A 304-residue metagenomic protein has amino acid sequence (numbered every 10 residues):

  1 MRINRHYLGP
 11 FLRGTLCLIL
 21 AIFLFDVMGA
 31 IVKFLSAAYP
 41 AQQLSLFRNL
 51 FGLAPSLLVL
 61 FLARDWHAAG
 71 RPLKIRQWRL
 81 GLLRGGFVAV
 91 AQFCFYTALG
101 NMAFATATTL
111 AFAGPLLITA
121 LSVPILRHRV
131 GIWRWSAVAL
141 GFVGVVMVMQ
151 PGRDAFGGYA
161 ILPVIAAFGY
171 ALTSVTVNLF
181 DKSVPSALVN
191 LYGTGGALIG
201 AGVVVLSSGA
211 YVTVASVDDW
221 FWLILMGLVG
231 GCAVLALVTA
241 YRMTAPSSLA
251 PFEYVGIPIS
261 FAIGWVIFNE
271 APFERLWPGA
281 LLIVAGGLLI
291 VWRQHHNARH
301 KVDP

Functional and structural regions predicted by a protein language model:
R2-R5, L53-R76, V143-A155, A197-D219 (+2 more regions): Membrane-interface helix-cap regions at the ends of transmembrane helices in multi-pass membrane proteins
R13-A21, A68-C94, G158-A166, T213-C232: Loop-to-transmembrane-helix transition segments
R13-G14, Y39-V90, G169-L172, Y192-G209: Transmembrane alpha-helices of multi-pass small-molecule transport proteins
I22-V27, L57, G85, A89-F93 (+8 more regions): Hydrophobic/small/kink-forming positions within alpha-helical transmembrane segments of polytopic membrane proteins
A30-K33, A41-Q42, S56, D154-A215 (+2 more regions): Transmembrane alpha-helical segments that form core, pore/gating elements of small-molecule transporters/exporters
T97, G114-S136, P258-W277: C-terminal transmembrane-helix exit sites in multi-pass transporters
A107-A113, F180-G196, V234-W265: Helix-helix packing/entry segments at the starts of transmembrane helices
W133-Q150, R275-Q294: Hydrophobic transmembrane alpha-helices of multi-pass small-molecule transport proteins
